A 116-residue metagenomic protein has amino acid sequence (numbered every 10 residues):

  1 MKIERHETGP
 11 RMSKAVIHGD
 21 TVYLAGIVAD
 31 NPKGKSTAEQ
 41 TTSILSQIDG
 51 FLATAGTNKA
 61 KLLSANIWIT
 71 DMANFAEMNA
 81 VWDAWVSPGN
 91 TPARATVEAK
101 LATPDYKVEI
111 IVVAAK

Functional and structural regions predicted by a protein language model:
M1-L63, I69-K116: N-terminal presequence-like segments and the immediate start of the first folded domain
